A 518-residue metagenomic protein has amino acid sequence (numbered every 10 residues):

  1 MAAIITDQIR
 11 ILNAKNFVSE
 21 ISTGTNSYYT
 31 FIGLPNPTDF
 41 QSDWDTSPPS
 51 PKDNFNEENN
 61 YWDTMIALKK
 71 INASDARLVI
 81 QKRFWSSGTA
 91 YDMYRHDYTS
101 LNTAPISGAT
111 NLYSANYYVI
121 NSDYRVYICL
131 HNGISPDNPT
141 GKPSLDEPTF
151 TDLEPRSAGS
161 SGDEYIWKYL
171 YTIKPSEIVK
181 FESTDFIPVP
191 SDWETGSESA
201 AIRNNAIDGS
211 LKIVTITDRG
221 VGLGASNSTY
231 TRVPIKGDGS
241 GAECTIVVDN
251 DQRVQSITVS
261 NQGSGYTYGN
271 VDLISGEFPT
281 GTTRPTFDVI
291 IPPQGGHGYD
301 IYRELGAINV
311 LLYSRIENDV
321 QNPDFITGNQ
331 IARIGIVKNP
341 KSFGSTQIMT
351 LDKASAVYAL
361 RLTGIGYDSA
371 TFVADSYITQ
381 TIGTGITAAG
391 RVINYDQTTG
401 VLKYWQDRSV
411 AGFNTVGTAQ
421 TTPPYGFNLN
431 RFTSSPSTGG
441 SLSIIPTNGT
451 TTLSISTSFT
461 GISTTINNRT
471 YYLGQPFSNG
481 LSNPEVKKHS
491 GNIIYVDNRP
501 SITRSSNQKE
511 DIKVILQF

Functional and structural regions predicted by a protein language model:
M1-I207, R284-D288, T379-Q380, G385-G390 (+4 more regions): Tryptophan-rich substrate-binding surfaces of secreted polymer-degrading and adhesive proteins
D163-F518: Conserved, function-critical positions that sit in or immediately flank catalytic and ligand-binding motifs
